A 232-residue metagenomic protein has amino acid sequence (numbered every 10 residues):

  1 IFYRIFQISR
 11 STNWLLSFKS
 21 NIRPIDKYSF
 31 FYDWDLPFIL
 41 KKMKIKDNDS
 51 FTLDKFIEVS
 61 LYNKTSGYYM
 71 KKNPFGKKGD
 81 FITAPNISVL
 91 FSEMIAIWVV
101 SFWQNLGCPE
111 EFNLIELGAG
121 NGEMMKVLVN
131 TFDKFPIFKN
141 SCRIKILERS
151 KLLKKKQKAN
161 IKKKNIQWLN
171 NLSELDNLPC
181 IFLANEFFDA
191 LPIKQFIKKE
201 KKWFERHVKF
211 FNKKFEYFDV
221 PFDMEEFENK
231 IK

Functional and structural regions predicted by a protein language model:
I1-K19: N-terminal mitochondrial targeting presequence
F2, T65-S66, P192: Proline-centered turn/helix-capping motifs that create local helix->coil transitions or kinks
I8, W14, F30-L117, N121-N171 (+1 more regions): Rossmann-like AdoMet
L16-K19, D33, I197-K198: Hydrophobic alpha-helical membrane context
N21, I97, N130-F132, K199-W203: Hydrophobic alpha-helical segments
K42, K55, I166-Q167, D176-P179 (+1 more regions): Class I S-adenosyl-L-methionine
